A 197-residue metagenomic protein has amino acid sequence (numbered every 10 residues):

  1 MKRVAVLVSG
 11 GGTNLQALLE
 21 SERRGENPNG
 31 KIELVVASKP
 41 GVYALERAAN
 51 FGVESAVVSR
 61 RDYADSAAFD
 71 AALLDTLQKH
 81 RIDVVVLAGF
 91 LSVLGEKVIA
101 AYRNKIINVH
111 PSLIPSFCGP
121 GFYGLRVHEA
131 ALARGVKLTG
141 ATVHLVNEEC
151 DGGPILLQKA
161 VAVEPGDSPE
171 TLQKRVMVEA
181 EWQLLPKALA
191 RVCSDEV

Functional and structural regions predicted by a protein language model:
M1-Y43: N-terminal Rossmann-like dinucleotide-binding module
P28-A68, A72: Short, surface-exposed acidic-centric catalytic microdomains
A68-L74, Y123-V127: Charged helix-capping and loop-helix junction motifs
T76-D83: Glycine-rich phosphate-binding loop signature in dinucleotide/nucleotide-binding domains
V84, A88-E196: Donor/substrate-binding cores of folate-linked one-carbon enzymes
